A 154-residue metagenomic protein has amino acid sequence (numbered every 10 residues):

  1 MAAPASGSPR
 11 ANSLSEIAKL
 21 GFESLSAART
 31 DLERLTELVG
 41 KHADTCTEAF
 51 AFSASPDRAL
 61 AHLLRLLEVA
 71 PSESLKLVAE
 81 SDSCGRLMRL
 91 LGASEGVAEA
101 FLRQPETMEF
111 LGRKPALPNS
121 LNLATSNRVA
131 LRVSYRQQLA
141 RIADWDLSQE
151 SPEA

Functional and structural regions predicted by a protein language model:
M1-A154: Non-catalytic regulatory/linker segments of enzymes
